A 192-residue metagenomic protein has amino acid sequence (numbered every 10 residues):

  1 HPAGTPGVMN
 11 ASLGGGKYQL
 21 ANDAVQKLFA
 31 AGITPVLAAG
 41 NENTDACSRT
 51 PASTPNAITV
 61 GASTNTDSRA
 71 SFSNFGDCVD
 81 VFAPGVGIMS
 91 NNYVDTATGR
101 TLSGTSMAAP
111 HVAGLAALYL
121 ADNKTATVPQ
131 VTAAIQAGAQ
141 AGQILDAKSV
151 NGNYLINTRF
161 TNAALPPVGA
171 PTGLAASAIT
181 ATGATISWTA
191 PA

Functional and structural regions predicted by a protein language model:
P2-L13, Y18-A24, A31-I33, N56-T59 (+4 more regions): C-terminal subdomain of the subtilisin-like protease fold in secreted/lumenal serine endopeptidases
G16-Y18, E42-A46: Active-site environment of divalent metal-dependent phosphoester hydrolases
G40-T44, G99-V112: Gly/Ser-rich catalytic serine loop of serine hydrolases
A62-M107, Q143-D146: Catalytic-core environment of secreted peptidases
M107-N123: Short, small-residue alpha-helix embedded
A164-A192: Pro/Thr/Ser/Gly-rich low-complexity, intrinsically disordered linker/stalk tracts
